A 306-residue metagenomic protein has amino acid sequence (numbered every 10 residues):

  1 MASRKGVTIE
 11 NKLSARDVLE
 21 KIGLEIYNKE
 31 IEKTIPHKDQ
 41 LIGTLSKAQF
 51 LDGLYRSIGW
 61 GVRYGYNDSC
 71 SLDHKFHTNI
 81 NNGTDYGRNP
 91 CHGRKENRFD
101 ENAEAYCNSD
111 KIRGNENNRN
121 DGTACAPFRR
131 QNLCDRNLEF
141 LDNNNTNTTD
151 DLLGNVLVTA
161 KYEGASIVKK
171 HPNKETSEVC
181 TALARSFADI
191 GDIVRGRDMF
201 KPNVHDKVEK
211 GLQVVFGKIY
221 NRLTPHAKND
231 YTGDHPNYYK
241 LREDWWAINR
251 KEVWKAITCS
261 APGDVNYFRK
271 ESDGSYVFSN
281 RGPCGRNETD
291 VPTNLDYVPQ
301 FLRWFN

Functional and structural regions predicted by a protein language model:
M1-N306: Long non-transmembrane domains of secretory-pathway and surface proteins
